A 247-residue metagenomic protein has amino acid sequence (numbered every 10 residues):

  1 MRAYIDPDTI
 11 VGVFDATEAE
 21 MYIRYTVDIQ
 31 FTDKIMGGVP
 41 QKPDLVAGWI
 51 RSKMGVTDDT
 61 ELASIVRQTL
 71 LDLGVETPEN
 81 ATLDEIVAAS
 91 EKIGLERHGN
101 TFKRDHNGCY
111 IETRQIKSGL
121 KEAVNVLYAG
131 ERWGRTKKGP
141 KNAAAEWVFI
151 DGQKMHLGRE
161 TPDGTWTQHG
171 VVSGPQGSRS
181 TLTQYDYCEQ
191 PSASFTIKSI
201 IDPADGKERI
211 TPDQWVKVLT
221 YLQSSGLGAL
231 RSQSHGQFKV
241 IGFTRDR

Functional and structural regions predicted by a protein language model:
M1-R247: RNA-interacting cores
